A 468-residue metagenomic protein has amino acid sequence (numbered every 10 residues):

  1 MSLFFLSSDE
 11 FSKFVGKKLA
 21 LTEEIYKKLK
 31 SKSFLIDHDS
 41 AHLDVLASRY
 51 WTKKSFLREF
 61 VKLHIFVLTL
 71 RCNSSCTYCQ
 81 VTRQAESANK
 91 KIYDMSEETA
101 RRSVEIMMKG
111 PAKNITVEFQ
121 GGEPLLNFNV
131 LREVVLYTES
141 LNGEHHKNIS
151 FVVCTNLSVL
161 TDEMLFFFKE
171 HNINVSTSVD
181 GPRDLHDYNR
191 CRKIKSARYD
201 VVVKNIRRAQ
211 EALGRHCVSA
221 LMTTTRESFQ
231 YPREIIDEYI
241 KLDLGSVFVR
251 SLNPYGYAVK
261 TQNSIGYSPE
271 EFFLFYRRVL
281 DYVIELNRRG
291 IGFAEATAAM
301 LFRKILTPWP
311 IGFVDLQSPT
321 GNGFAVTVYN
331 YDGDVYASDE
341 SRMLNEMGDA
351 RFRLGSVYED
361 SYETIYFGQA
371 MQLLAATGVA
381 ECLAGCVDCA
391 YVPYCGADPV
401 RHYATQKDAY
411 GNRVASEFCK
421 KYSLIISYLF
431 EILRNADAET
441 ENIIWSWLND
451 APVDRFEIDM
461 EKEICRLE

Functional and structural regions predicted by a protein language model:
M1-K28: Short amphipathic alpha-helical interface segments
L3-F4, E24-I65, R83: N-terminal [4Fe-4S]-dependent radical SAM core
R58-F60, I65-M95: Canonical Radical SAM [4Fe-4S] cluster-binding loop centered on the CxxxCxxC motif and its immediate flanking residues
L68-S75, E123-L126, C386-D388, V392-P393: Cysteine-centered iron-sulfur cluster-binding motifs in ferredoxin-type domains/subunits of redox enzymes
Q80-A85, R215, A390-Y394: Detector for the c-type heme attachment site
A100-E118, N127-P254, A258, S264 (+1 more regions): Radical SAM/AdoMet-radical enzyme domain recognition
N189-D200, R207, E211-G323, V328 (+3 more regions): Radical SAM enzyme [4Fe-4S]-AdoMet core and its adjacent flexible, acidic and glycine-rich loops/tails across
N345-E468: Flexible mid-to-C-terminal extensions adjoining Fe-S/redox cofactors in radical SAM and related proteins
